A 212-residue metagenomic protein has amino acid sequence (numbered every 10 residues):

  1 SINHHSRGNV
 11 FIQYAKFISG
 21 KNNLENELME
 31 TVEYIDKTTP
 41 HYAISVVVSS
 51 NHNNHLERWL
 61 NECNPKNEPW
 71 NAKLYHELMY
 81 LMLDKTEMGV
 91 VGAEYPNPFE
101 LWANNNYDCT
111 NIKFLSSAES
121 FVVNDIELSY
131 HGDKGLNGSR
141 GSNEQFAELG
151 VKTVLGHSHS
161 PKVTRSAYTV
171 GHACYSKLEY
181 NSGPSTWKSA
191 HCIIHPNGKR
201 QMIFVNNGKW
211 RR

Functional and structural regions predicted by a protein language model:
S1-A93: Core catalytic region of metal-dependent phosphoesterases/phosphodiesterases, especially metallo-beta-lactamase-like
T31, T38-T39, T86, T110 (+4 more regions): Residue-identity detector for threonine
I44-H52, F114-A118, M202-N207: Acidic carboxylate-rich catalytic motifs and surrounding loops in phosphoryl-/glycosyl-chemistry enzymes
C63-T164: Charged, low-complexity C-terminal accessory regions
I126-K209: Conserved beta-sheet core of the metallophosphoesterase superfamily
R212: Binuclear metal-ion centers of metallo-dependent hydrolases, dominated by the metallo-beta-lactamase
